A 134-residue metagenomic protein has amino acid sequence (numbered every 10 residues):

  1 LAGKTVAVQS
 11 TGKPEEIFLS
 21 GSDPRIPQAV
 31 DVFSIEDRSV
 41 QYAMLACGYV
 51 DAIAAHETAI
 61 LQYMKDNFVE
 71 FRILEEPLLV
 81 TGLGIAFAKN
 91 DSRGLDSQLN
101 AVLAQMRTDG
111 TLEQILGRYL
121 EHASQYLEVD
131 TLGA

Functional and structural regions predicted by a protein language model:
L1, M44-A46, I85, L99: Hydrophobic residues within well-ordered alpha-helices
L1-D37, E57-A59: Bilobed "Venus flytrap"/periplasmic-binding protein-like clamshell domains and structurally analogous long
V8-G12, I35-S39, A54-A55, K89-S97 (+1 more regions): Soluble non-cytosolic domains of exported or imported proteins
P14-E15, L103-Y119, A123: Periplasmic-binding protein-like
I17-G21, M44-L79: A ligand-binding cleft/hinge motif common to bilobed small-molecule-binding domains
P27-A29, D37-V40, V50, F71: Exported/periplasmic ABC-transporter solute-binding proteins
D31-A43, L79-T81: Short helix-initiation/N-cap motifs at beta->coil->alpha
K65-A104, H122-A134: Periplasmic-binding protein-like
